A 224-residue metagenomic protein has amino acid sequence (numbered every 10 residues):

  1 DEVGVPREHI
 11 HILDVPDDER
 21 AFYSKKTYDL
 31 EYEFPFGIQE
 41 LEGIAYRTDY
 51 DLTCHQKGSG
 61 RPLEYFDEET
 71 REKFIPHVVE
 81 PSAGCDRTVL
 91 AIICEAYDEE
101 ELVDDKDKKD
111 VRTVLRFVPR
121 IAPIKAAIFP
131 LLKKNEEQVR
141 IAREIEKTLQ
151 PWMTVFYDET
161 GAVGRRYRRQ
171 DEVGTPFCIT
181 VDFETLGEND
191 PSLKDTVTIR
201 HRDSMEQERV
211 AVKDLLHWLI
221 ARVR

Functional and structural regions predicted by a protein language model:
D1-R224: NTP/phosphate- and nucleic-acid-binding module
